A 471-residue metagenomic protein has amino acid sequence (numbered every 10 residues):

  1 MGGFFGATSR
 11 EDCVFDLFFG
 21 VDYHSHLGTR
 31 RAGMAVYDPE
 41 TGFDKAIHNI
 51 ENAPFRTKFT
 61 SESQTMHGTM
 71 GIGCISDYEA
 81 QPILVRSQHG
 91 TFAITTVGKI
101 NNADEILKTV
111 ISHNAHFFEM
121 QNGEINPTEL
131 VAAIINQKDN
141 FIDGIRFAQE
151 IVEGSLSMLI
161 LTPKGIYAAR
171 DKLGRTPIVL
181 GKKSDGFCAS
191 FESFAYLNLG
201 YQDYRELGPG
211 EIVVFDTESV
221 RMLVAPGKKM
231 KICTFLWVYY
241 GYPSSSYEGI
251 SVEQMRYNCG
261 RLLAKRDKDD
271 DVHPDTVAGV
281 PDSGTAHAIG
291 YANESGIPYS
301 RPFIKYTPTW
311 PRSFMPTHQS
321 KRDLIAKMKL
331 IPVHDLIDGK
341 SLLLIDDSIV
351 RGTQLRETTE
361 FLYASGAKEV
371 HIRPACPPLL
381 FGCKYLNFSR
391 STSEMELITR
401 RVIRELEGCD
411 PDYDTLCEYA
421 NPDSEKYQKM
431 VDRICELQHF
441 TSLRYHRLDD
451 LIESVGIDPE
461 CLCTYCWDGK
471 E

Functional and structural regions predicted by a protein language model:
M1-G208, V214-D275, V280, E369: Conserved short alpha-helical segments that host acidic/polar catalytic motifs at enzyme active sites
D12-V14, N102, Y167, R175-T176 (+7 more regions): Flexible loop/turn segments at secondary-structure boundaries
Q121-E129, I134, Y299-R312, E405-Y413 (+1 more regions): A conserved beta-strand->alpha-helix junction
K164-G165, G200-E206, T359-E471: PRPP-dependent phosphoribosyltransferase catalytic core
A195, Q202, L207-E211, G260 (+4 more regions): Phosphate/diphosphate-binding loops
K268-P274, N293-S300, H334-D338, E360-E369: Secondary-structure transition/capping motifs at alpha-helix termini and the adjoining loop/turn into the next element
P274-P311: Long, K/E/R/D-enriched contiguous segments that form extended
G296-S341, L380-T392: Short, glycine/charge-rich flexible loops or terminal/linker lids adjacent to PRPP-binding catalytic cores
